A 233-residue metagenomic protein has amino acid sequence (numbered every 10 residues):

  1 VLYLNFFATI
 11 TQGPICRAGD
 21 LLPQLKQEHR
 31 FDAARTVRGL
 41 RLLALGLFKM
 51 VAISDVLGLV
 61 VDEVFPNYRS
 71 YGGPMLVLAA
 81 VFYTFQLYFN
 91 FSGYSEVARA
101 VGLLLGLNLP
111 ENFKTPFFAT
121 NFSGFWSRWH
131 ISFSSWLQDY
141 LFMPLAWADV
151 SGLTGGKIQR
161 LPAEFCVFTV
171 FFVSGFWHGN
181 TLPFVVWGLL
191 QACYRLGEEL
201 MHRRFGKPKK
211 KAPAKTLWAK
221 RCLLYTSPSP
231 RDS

Functional and structural regions predicted by a protein language model:
V1-S233: Membrane-embedded transmembrane alpha-helical bundles that form the catalytic cores of multi-pass lipid-modifying
